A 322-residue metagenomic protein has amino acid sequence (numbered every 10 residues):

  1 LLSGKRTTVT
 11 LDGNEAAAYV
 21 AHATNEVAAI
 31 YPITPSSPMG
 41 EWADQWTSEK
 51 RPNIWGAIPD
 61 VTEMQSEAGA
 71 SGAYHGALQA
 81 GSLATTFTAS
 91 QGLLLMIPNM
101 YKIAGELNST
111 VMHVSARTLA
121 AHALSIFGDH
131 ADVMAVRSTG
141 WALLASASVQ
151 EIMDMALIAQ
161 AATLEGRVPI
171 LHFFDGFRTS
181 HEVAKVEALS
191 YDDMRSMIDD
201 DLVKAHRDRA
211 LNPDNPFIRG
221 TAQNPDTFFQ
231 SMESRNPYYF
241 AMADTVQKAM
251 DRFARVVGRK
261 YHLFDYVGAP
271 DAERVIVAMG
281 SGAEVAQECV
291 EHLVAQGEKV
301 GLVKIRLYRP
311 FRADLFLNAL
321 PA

Functional and structural regions predicted by a protein language model:
L1-A135, G140, L157, F177: Thiamine diphosphate
D44-T47, Y101-A104, Q160-A162, E187-S190 (+2 more regions): Short, solvent-exposed amphipathic alpha-helical segments in soluble enzyme and RNA/protein-processing domains
W55, I170-D265: Conformationally flexible catalytic loops at phosphate/diphosphate-handling active centers
M96, H122, H181-V183, V285-Q287: Short helix/loop capping segments that flank catalytic or ligand/cofactor-binding pockets
R117-T118, F174-H181, G280-G282: Glycine-rich beta-alpha junction loops
I126-G176, D200-D201: Conserved thiamine diphosphate
D251-A322: Thiamine diphosphate
